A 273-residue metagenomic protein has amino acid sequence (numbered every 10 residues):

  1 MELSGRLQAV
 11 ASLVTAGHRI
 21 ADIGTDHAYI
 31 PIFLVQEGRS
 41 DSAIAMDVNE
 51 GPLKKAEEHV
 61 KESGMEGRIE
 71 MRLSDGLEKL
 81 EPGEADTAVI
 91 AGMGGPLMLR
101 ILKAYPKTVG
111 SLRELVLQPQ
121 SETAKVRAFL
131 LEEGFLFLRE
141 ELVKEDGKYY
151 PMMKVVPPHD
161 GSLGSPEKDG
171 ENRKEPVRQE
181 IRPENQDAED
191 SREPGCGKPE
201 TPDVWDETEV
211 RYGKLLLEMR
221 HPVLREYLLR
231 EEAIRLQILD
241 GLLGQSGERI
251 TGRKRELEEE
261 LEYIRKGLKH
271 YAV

Functional and structural regions predicted by a protein language model:
M1-H18, I32: S-adenosyl-L-methionine
G17-D26: Conserved class I S-adenosyl-L-methionine
H27-S40: Conserved SAM-binding loop of SAM-dependent methyltransferases across substrates and taxa, primarily the Class I
S42-D47: Conserved SAM-binding motif I beta-strand of class I
E50-G83: S-adenosyl-L-methionine
E84-G92: Short SAM/SAH-binding signature in class I
A104-P157: C-terminal substrate-binding/active-site "lid" region of AdoMet-derived donor-dependent transferases
P158-D169, K174, D187-V273: An accessory alpha-helical subdomain
